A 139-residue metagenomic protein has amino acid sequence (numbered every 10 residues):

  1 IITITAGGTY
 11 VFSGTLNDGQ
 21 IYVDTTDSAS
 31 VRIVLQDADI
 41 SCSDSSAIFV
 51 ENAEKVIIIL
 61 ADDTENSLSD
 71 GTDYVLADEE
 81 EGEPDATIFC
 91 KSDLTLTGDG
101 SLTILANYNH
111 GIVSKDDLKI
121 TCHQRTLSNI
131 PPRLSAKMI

Functional and structural regions predicted by a protein language model:
I1-I139: A composition-driven surface/loop motif
